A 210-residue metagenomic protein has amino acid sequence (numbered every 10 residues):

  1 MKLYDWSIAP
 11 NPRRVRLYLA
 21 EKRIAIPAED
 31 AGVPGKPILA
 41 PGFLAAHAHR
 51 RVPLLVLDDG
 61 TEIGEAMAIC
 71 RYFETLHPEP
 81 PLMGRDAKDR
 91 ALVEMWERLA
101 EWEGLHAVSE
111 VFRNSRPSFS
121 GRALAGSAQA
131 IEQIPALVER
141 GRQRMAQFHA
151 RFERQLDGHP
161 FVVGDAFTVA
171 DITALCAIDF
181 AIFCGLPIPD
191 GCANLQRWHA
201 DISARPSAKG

Functional and structural regions predicted by a protein language model:
M1-E132: GST-like domain detector, emphasizing the conserved glutathione-binding G-site in the N-terminal thioredoxin-like
M1-L3, P27, P135-A136, G185-L186 (+1 more regions): Short, contiguous strand/loop micro-motifs
V56, P81, D190-C192, K209: A generic alpha-helix propensity feature with a strong bias for hydrophobic helices
A100-D201: GST-like fold's C-terminal all-alpha helical module
G158, K209-G210: Substrate-binding/catalytic groove segments of enzymes that remodel or degrade extracellular structural polymers
